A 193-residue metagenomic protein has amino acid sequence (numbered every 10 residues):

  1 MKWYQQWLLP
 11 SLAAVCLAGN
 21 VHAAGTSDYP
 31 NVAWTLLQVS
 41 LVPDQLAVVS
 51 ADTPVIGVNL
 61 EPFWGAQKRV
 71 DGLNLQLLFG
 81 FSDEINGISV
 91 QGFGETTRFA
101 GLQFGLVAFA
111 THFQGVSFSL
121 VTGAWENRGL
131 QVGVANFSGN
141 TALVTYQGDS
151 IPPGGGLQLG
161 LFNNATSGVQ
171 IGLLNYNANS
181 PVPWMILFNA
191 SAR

Functional and structural regions predicted by a protein language model:
M1-K2, L17, Y29, N179: Alpha-helical structural elements
M1-L9: Bacterial N-terminal signal peptides that target proteins for export
L9-A18: Bacterial N-terminal signal peptides
G19-A23: Sec/Tat signal peptide C-region and signal peptidase I cleavage site
A24-R193: Surface-exposed, glycine- and small/polar-enriched segments that build interaction surfaces at terminal
